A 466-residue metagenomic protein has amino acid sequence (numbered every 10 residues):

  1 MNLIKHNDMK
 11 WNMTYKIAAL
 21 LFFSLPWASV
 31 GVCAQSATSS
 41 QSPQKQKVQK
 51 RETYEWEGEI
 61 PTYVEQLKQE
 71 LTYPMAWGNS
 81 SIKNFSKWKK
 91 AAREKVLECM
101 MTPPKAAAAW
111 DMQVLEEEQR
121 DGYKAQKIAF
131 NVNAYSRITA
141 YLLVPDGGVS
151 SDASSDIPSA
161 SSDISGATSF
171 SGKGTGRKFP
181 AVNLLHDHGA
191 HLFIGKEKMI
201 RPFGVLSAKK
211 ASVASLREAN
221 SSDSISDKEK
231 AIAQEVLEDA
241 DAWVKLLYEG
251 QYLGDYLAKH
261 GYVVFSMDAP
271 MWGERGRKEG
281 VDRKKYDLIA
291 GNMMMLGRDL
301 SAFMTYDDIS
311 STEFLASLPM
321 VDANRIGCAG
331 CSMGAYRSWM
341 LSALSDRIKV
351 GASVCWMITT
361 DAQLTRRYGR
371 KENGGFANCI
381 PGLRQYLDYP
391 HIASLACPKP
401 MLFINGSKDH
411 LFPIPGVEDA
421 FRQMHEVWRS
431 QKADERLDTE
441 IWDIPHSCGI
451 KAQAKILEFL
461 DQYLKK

Functional and structural regions predicted by a protein language model:
S36-E98, T102: N-terminal pre-domain segments of enzymes
T102-V149: N-terminal cap/lid segment of alpha/beta-hydrolase-fold proteins
Y135-I138, D146-S150, G172-V182, H188-H191: Proline/glycine-enriched tight loop/beta-turn segments at coil->beta junctions that connect or precede beta-strands
R177-K178, L184-Y306, A316-S317, A362-T365: Cap/lid segment of the alpha/beta-hydrolase catalytic domain
L288-M295, S310, V350-A393, P413-F421 (+1 more regions): Mobile cap/lid helix-loop segments that gate and shape the active-site cleft of serine hydrolases
M320-S332: Alpha/beta-hydrolase fold nucleophile elbow
F376, R422-K466: C-terminal catalytic histidine-bearing segment of alpha/beta-hydrolase fold enzymes
F403-N405: Short beta-strand/loop motif that positions the catalytic acidic residue of the alpha/beta-hydrolase fold
